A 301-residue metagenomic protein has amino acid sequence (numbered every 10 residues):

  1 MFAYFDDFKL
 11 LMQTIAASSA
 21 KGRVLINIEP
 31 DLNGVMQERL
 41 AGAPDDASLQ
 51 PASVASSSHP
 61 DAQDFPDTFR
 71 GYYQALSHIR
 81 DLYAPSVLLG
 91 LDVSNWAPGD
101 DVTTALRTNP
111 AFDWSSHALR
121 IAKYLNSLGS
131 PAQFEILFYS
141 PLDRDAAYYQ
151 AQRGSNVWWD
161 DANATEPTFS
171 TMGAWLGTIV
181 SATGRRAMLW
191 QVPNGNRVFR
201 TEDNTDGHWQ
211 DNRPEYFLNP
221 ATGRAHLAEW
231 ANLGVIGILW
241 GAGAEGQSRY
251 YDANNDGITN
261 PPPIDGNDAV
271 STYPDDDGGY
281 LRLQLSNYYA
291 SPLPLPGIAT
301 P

Functional and structural regions predicted by a protein language model:
M1-H78, L82-P85: Substrate-binding cleft of extracellular glycoside hydrolase catalytic domains
L10-K21, G71-L89, I121-F134, T168-M188 (+1 more regions): A structural motif corresponding to the C-terminal end of an alpha-helix and its immediate exit/capping segment
N27-E29, P60-W114, E135-F138, T183-V198: Aromatic-lined carbohydrate-recognition surfaces of secreted/lumenal glycan-active proteins
P30-G34, R39-A43, N95-A97, P141-D143 (+1 more regions): Short loop/turn segments at secondary-structure transitions that flank enzyme active sites
V35-L40, D100-A105, A146-A151, F199-D203 (+1 more regions): A short acidic (Asp/Glu
A47-D67, N95-A111, P141-A164: Surface-exposed cleft-lining segments at the edges of enzyme active sites
N109-H117, W159, W209-D211: Acidic, Ser/Thr-rich peripheral helices and adjacent loops at domain boundaries
A132-A146, S155, W159-P301: Substrate-binding cleft of secreted/luminal carbohydrate-active enzymes
